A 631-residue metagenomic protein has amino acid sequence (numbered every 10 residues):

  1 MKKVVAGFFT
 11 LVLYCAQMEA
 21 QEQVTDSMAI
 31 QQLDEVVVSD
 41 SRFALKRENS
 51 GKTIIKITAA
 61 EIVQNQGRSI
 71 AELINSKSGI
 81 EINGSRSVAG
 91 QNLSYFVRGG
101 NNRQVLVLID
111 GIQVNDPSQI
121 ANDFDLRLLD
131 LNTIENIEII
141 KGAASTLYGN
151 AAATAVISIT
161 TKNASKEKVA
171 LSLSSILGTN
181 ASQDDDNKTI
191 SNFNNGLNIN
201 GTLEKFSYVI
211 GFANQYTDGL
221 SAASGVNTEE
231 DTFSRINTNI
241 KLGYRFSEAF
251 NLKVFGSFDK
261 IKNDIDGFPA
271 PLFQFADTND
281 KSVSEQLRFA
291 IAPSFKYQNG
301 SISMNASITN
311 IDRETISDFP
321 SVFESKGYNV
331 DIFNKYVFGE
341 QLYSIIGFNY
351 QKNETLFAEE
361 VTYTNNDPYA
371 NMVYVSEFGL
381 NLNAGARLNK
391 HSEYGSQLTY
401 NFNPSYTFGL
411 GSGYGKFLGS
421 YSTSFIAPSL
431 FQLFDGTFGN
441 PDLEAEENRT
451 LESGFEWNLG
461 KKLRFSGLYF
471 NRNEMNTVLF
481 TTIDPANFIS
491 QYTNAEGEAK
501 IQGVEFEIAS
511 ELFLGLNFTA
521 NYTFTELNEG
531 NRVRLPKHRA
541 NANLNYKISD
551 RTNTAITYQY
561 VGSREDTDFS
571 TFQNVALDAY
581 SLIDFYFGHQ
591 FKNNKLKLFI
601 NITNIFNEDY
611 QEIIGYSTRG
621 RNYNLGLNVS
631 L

Functional and structural regions predicted by a protein language model:
E22, T217-N329: Flexible loop and strand-edge segments within Gram-negative outer membrane beta-barrel domains
E35-N65, S94: N-terminal periplasmic "start-of-domain" segments of outer-membrane beta-barrel proteins
A71, N75-Q113: Extracytoplasmic beta-strand/coil segments of soluble accessory domains associated with Gram-negative outer-membrane
Q113-K141: Short acidic/polar hinge/loop motifs at secondary-structure boundaries that mediate gating or recognition
T133-E135, G149-S158, A164-A223, T232-T238: Outer-membrane beta-barrel translocator/receptor signature
S174, F378, N471-N473, N494-T567 (+2 more regions): Gram-negative outer-membrane beta-barrel transporters
S247, A292, G339-I345, Q351-E474 (+2 more regions): Structural signature of Gram-negative outer-membrane beta-barrels, strongest in the C-terminal barrel of TonB-dependent
P271-A292, K296, G415-M475, T481-E511 (+2 more regions): Outer-membrane beta-barrel signature, preferentially recognizing the C-terminal barrel domain of Gram-negative
